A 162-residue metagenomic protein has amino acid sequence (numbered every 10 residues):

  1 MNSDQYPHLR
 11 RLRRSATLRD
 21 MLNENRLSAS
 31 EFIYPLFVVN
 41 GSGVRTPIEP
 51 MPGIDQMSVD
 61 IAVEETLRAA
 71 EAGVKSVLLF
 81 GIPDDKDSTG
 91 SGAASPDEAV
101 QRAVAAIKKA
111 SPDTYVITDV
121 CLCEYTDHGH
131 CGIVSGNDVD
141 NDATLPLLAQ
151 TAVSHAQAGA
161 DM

Functional and structural regions predicted by a protein language model:
M1-N23: N-terminal amphipathic/basic leader segments beginning at the initiator methionine
T17-L27, V63-G73, Q101-P112: Short amphipathic alpha-helices and their capping/turn segments at secondary-structure boundaries
L27-I54, I117-V139: N-terminal small/glycine-rich loop or linker at the start of catalytic domains across soluble metabolic enzymes
E31-P35, S76-L78, D113-I117, S154 (+1 more regions): Structural preference for beta-strand elements that scaffold enzyme active sites
L36, A62, A69, D119 (+1 more regions): Conserved, mostly hydrophobic/aromatic
R45-M57, A72-A99, Y125-D127: Glycine-rich, proline-tolerant flexible connector loops at the mouths of alpha/beta enzymes
S88-V120: Alpha-helix-loop-beta-strand connector modules within alpha/beta enzyme cores
V100-A105, N137-A149: Acidic, His- and aromatic-enriched active-site or binding-groove loops in soluble protein domains that engage sugars
